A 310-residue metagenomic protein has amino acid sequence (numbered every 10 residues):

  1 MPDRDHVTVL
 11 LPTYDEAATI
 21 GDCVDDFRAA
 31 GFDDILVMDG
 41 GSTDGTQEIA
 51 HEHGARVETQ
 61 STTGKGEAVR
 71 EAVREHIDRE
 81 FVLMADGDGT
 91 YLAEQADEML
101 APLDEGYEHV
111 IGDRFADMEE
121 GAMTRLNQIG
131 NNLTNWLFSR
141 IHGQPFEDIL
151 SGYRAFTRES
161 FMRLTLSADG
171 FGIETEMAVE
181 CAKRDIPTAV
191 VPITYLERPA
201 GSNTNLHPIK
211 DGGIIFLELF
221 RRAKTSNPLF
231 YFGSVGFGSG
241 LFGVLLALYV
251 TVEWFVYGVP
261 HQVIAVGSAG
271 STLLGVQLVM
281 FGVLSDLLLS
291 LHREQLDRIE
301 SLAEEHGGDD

Functional and structural regions predicted by a protein language model:
M1-D26: N-proximal low-complexity "stem/linker" segments adjacent to membrane-targeting elements
P2, E176-D310: Hydrophobic helical membrane-anchoring modules
E16-T19, S42, K65: Donor nucleotide-sugar binding loop of glycosyltransferases
D25-D34: Short, acidic, metal-binding catalytic loop of nucleotide-sugar glycosyltransferases
D39-Q47: A conserved acidic beta->alpha catalytic loop
G40, L83-G87: Active-site acidic Asp-centered loop
E58-H76, F81-M84, A93-F171, T175 (+1 more regions): Acceptor/aglycone-binding surface of glycosyltransferases and processive sugar-polymer synthases
G89-Y91: Acidic metal-phosphate-binding loop of nucleotide-sugar-dependent transferases
